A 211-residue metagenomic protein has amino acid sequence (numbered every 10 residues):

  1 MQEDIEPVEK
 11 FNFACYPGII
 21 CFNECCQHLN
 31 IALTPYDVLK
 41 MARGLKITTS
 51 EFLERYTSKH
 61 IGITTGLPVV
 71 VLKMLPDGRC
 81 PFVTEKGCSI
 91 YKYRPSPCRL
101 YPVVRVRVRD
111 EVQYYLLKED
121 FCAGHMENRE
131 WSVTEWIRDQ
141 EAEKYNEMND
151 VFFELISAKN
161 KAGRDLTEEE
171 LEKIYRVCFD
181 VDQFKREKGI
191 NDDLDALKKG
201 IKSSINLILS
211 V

Functional and structural regions predicted by a protein language model:
M1-L33, D37-V211: Short loop/turn segments that flank or connect secondary-structure elements
